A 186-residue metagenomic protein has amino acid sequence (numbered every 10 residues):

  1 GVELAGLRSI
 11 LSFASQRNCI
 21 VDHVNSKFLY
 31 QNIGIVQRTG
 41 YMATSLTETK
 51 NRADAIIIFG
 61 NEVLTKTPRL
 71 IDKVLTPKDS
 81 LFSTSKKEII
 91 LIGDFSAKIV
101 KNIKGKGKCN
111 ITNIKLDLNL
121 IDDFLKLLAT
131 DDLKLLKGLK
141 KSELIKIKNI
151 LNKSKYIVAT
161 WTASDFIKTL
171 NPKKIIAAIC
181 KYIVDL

Functional and structural regions predicted by a protein language model:
G1-L186: Catalytic alpha/large subunits of respiratory electron-transfer oxidoreductases, centered on bis-MGD molybdoenzymes
